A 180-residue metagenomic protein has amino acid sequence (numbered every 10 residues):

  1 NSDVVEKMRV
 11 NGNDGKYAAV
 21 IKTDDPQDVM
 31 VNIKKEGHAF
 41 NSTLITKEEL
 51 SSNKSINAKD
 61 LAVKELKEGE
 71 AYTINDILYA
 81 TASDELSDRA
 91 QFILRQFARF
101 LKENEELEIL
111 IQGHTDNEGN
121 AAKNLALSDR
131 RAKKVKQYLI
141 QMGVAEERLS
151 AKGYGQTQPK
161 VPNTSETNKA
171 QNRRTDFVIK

Functional and structural regions predicted by a protein language model:
S2-E108: Periplasmic peptidoglycan-binding/tethering modules of Gram-negative envelope proteins
N104, L110-K180: Periplasmic OmpA-like peptidoglycan-binding domain that tethers envelope proteins to the cell wall
